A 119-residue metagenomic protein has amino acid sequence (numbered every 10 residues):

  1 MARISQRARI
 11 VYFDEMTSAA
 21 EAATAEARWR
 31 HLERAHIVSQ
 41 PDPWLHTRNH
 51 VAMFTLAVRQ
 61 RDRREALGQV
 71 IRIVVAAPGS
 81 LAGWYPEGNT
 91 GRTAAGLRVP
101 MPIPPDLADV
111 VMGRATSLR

Functional and structural regions predicted by a protein language model:
M1-P41, Q60-R119: N-terminal alpha-helical interaction modules that lie
E15, H31, H46, H50-M53: TPR repeat positional signature
